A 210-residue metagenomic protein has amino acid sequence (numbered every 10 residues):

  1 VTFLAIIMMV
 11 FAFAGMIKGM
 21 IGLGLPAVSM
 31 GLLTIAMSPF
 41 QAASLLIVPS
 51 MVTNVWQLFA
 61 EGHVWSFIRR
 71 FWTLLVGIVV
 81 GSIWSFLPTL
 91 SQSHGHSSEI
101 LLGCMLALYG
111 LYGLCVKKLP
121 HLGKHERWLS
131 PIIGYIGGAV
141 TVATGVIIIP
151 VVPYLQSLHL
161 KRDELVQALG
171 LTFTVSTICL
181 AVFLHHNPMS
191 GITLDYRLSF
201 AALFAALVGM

Functional and structural regions predicted by a protein language model:
V1-G15, G19, V28-F40, F59-V142 (+3 more regions): Juxtamembrane transmembrane-helix boundary motif
L23, G145-V146: Recurrent gating helices in multi-pass secondary carriers
V28-S29, Q57-G62, I149-L155, L180-G191: Generic transmembrane alpha-helix signature in multi-pass membrane proteins, especially transporters/channels
Q41-V48, I100, Q167, L171: Signature of the 12-TM Major Facilitator Superfamily
V48-W56, V80, L171-L180: Membrane-embedded alpha-helical segments of transport systems, primarily multispan ion/solute transporters
N54-V55, I178-H185, A206-M210: Transmembrane alpha-helical segments of integral membrane proteins
V152, Q156-E164, A168: A contiguous pocket-lining binding segment that forms or flanks enzyme active sites
E164-H186, Y196-A201: Hydrophobic alpha-helical transmembrane segments of multi-pass integral membrane proteins, especially transporters
